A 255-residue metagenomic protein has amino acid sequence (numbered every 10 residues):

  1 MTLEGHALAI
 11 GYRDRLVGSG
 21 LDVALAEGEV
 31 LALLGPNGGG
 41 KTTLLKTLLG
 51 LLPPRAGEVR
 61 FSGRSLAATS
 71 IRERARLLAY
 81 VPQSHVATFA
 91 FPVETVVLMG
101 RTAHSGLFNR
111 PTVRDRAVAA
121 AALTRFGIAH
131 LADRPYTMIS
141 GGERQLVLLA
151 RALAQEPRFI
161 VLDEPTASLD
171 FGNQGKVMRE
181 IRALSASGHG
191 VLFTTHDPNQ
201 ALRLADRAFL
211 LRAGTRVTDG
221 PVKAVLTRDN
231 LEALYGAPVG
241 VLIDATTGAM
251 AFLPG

Functional and structural regions predicted by a protein language model:
L3, V17-G20: Conserved structural motif at the start of ABC-family nucleotide-binding domains
L34-P36: The feature captures the beta-strand-to-loop junction immediately N-terminal to the Walker
L49: Helix-to-loop junction immediately C-terminal to a conserved catalytic motif
G57-S65, R74: Conserved ABC transporter NBD signature motif
P135-I139, E143: Conserved ABC ATPase signature
E156: Conserved catalytic motifs of ABC-family nucleotide-binding domains
I160-E164: Catalytic Walker B motif of ABC-type/P-loop ATPase nucleotide-binding domains
